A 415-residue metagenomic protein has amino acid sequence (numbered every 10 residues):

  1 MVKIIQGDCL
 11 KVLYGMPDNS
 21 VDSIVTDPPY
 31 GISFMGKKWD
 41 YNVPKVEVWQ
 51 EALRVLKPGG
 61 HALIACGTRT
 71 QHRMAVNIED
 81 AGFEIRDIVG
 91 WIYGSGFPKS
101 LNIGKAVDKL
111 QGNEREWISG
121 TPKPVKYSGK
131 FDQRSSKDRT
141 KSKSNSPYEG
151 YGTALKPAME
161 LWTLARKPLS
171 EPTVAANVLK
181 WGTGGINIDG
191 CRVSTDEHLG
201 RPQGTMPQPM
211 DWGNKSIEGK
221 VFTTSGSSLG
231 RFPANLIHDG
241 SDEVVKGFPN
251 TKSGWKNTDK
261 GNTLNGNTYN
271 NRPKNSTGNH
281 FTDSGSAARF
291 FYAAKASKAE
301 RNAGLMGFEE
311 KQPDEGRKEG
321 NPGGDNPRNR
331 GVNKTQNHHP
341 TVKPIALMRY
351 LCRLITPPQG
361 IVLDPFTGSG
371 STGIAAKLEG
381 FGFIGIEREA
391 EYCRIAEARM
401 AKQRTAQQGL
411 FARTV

Functional and structural regions predicted by a protein language model:
V2-V415: Core catalytic lobe of class I
